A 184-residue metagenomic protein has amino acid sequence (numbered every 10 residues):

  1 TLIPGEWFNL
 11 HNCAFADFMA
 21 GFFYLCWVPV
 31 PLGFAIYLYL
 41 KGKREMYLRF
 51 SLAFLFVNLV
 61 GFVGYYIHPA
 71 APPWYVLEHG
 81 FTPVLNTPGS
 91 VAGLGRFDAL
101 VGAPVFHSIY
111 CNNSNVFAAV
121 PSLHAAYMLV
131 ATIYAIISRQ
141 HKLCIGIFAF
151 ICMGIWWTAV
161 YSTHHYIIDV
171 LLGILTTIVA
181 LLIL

Functional and structural regions predicted by a protein language model:
T1-G33: N-terminal transmembrane-helix/juxtamembrane module of multi-pass inner/ER membrane proteins
F22, G33-I36, F62-V63, T132 (+2 more regions): Alpha-helical transmembrane segments of multipass membrane proteins
V28, F50, P69, H124 (+1 more regions): Divalent metal-coordination and catalytic microenvironments
L32-H68, W74-V84, F148: Interfacial segments of alpha-helical transmembrane regions
G33-L38, A125-K142, L175-L184: Membrane-interfacial alpha-helical segments at the cytosolic side of multi-pass membrane proteins
G42-M46, Q140-F150, I167: Membrane-helix interface segments
I67-R139: Membrane-interfacial catalytic/cofactor-binding modules of polytopic membrane enzymes
P72-L77, A119, G154-A180: Interfacial helix-loop-helix junctions of multi-pass membrane proteins
